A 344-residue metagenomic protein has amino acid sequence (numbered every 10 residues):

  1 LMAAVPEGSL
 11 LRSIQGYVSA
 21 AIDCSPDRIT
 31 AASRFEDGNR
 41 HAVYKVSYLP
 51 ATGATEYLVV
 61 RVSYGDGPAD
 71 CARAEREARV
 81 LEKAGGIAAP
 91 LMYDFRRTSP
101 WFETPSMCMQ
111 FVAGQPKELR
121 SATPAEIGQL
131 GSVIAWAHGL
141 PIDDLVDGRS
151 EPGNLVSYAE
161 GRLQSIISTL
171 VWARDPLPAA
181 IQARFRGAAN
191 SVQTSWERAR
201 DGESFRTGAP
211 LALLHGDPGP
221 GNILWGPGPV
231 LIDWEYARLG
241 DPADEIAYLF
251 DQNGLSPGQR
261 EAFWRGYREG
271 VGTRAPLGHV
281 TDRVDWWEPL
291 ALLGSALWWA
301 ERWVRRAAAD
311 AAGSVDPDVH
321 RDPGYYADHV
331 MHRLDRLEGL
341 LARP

Functional and structural regions predicted by a protein language model:
A4, P176, A180-R184, L297-P344: ATP/Mg2+ or Mg2+-diphosphate-binding catalytic cores that bind nucleotide phosphates or diphosphates via glycine-rich
S9-P26, L140-H215, A275-P276, H332-A342: An alpha-helical support segment within catalytic cores of ATP-dependent transferases
I22-S25, P50, G85-A88, R96 (+8 more regions): A general structural signal marking secondary-structure boundaries and capping sites
S25-S33: Conserved N-terminal boundary motif of the eukaryotic protein kinase catalytic domain
S33-S165, W172: ATP-binding pocket architecture of kinase catalytic cores
E36-Y48, A54, T194-D244: Active-site acidic catalytic loop and adjacent metal/ATP-binding pocket of ATP-dependent phosphoryl transfer enzymes
A243-A275, P289-A309, G324, D328-L334: Active-site activation/catalytic loop segments of kinase-like enzymes and analogous catalytic loops in related
R274-W286: Acidic, serine/threonine- and proline-rich low-complexity regulatory regions
